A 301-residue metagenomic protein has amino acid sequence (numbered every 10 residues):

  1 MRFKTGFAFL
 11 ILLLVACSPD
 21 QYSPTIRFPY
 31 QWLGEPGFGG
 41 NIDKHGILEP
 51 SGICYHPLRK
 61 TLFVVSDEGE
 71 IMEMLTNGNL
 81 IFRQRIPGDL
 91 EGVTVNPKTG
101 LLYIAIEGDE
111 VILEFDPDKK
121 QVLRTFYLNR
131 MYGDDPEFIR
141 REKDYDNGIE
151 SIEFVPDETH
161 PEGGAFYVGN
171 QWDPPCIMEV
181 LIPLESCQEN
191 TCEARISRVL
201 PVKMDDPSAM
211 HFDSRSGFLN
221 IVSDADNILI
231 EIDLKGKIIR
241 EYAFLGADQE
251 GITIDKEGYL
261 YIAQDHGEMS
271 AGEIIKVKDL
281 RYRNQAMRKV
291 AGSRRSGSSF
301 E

Functional and structural regions predicted by a protein language model:
M1-F7: Bacterial N-terminal signal peptides that target proteins for export
F7-F9, S299-F300: Intrinsically disordered, low-complexity segments enriched in polar/charged small residues
I11-S18: Hydrophobic h-region of N-terminal signal peptides that target proteins for export in Gram-negative bacteria
S18-E301: Sequence/structural signature of beta-propeller domains
